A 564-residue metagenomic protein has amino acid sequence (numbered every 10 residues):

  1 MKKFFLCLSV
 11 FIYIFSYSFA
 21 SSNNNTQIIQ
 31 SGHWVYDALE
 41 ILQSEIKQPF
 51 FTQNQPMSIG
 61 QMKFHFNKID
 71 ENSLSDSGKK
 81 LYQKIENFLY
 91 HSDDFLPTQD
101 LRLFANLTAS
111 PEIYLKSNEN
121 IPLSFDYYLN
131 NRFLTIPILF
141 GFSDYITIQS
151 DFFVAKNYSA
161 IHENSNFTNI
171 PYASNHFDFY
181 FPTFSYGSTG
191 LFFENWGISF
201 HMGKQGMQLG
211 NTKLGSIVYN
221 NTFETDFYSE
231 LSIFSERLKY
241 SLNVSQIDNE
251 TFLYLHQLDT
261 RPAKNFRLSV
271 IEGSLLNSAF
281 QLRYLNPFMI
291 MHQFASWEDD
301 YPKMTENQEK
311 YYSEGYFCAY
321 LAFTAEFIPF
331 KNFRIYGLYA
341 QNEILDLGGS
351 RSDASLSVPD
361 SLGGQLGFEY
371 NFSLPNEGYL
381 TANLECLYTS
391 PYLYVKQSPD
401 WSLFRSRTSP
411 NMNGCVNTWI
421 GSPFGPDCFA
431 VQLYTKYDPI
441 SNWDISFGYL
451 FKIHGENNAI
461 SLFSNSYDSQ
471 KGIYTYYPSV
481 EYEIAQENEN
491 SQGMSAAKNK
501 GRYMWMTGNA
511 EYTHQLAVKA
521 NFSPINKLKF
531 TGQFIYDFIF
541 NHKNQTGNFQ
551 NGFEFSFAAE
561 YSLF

Functional and structural regions predicted by a protein language model:
F4-I14: Sec-dependent N-terminal signal peptides
S18-S22: Boundary at the C-terminal end of the N-terminal hydrophobic targeting segment
T26, Q30-H33, S44-Q53, M57-G273 (+3 more regions): Outer-membrane beta-barrel channel domains
L103-L107, S150, F200-M202, Y240-L242 (+9 more regions): Membrane-embedded beta-strand positions of outer-membrane beta-barrel proteins
G197-S199, Q208, Y219-N413, P426-D427 (+5 more regions): Signature for the C-terminal beta-barrel architecture of outer-membrane proteins
L258, Q550-F564: Outer-membrane beta-barrel "beta-signal"
T507-N544: C-terminal structured domain segments
